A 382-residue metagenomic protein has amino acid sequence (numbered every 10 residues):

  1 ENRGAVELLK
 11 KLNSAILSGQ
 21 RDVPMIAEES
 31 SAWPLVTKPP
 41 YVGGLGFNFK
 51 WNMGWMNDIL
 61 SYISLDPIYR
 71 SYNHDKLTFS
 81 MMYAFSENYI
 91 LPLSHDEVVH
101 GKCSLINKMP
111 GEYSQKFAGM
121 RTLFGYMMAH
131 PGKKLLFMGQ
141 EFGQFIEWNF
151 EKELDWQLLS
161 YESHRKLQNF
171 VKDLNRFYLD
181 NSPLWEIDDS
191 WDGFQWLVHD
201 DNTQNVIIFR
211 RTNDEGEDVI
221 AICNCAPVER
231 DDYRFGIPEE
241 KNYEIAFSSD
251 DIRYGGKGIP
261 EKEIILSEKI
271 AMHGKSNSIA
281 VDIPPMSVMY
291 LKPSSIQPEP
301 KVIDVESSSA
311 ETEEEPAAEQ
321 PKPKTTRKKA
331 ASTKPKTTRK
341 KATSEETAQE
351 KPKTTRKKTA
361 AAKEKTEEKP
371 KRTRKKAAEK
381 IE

Functional and structural regions predicted by a protein language model:
N2-F150, L158, L179-D189, G193-S248 (+1 more regions): Conserved alpha/beta catalytic core and glycan-binding cleft of carbohydrate-active enzymes
R3-K10, Q115-A118, E162-R165, N169 (+1 more regions): Aromatic- and glycine-enriched glycan-recognition loops and surfaces that form the carbohydrate-binding subsites
L154: Active-site beta-strand/loop architecture of penicillin-binding DD-peptidases
E162-L184, M289: Catalytic cores of secreted or luminal carbohydrate-active enzymes
L174, Y243, M286: A residue-level signal for conserved active-site and pocket-lining positions in enzyme catalytic cores
I252-R253: Acidic, glycine-rich loop-and-strand cores that form catalytic or ligand-binding grooves in diverse globular domains
I259-K301: C-terminal beta-strand-rich structural cap/linker in extracellular carbohydrate-active enzymes
E299-E382: Intrinsically disordered, polybasic Lys/Arg-rich low-complexity tracts
